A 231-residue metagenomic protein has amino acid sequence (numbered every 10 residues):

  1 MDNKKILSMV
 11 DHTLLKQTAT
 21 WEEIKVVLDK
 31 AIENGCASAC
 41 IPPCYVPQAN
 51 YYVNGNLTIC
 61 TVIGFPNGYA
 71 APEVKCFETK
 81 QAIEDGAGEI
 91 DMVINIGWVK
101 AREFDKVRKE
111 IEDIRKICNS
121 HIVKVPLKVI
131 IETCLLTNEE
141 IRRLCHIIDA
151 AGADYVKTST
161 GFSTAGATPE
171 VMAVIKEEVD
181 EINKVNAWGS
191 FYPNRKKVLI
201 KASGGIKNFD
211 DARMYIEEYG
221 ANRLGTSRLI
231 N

Functional and structural regions predicted by a protein language model:
M1-P72, C76-E84, I147: Conserved N-terminal beta1-alpha1 strand-loop-helix module at the mouth
L7-M9, S38, N56-C60, E89-D91 (+4 more regions): Structural preference for beta-strand elements that scaffold enzyme active sites
M9, T13-K16, K30, N34 (+6 more regions): Change "in soluble alpha/beta enzymes" to "in soluble alpha/beta proteins
T13-Q17, S38, P42, G68 (+4 more regions): Glycine- and other small-residue-rich loops at beta-strand/loop junctions that grip anionic moieties
W21-E22, C40-T58, A70-V74, I96-C118 (+4 more regions): Active-site-adjacent beta->alpha loops and helix N-cap segments on the catalytic face of soluble alpha/beta enzymes
N50, A70-E84, L136-A151, A173-K176 (+2 more regions): Catalytic cores of alpha/beta
T61-F65, E84-W98, A150-A167, A202-N231: Glycine-rich phosphate-binding active-site loops on the catalytic face of alpha/beta enzymes
C76-M92, I111, R115: Helix-adjacent hinge/juxtasegments
